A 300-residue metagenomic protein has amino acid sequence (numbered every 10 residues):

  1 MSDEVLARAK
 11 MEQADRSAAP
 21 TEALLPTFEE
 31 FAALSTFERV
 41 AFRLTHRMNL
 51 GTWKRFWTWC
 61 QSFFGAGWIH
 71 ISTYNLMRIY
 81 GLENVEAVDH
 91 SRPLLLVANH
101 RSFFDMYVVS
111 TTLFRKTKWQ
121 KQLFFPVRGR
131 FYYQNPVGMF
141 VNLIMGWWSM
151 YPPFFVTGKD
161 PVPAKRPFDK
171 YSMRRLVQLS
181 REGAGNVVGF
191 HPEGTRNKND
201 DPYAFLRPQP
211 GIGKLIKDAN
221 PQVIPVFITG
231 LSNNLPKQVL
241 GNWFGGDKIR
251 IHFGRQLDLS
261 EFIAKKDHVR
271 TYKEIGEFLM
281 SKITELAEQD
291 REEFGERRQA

Functional and structural regions predicted by a protein language model:
S2-L34, T45, K165-A300: Non-catalytic C-terminal accessory region of glycerolipid acyltransferases and related lyso-lipid remodeling enzymes
A23-Y80, V108, R115, Q120-K121 (+1 more regions): A transmembrane-helix-recognition feature enriched in membrane-embedded lipid enzymes and envelope glyco-/phospholipid
M48, D89-K165: Catalytic core of membrane glycerolipid acyltransferases/transacylases, capturing the structured, soluble-facing
F64, I79-E83, T112-L113, M173-R175 (+2 more regions): A generic local structural motif
W68-H100: Helix-to-loop junction immediately C-terminal to a conserved catalytic motif
I79, F125, Y151-F154, V223-P225 (+1 more regions): Conserved beta-strand scaffold positions in the cores of enzyme catalytic domains, especially in NTP/NDP-utilizing
E83, H100-S102, G129-F131, G194 (+1 more regions): Short, flexible loop/turn elements at secondary-structure junctions
V85-V88, K116, L179-G183: Hydrophobic helix-cap positions at the C-terminus of alpha-helices in RecA-like/P-loop ATPase nucleotide-binding cores
